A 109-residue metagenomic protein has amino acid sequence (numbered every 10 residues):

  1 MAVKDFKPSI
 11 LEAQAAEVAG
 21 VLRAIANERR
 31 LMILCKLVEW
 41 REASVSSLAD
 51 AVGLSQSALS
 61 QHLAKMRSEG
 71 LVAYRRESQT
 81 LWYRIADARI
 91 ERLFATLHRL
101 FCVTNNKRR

Functional and structural regions predicted by a protein language model:
M1-E17, V38-E39, D87-R109: Amphipathic alpha-helical dimerization/coiled-coil segments that flank or bridge DNA-binding/regulatory modules
E12-S55, G70, E77-R89: N-terminal helix-turn-helix DNA-binding core of bacterial DNA-binding proteins
A24, S68, R99-C102: Regular, well-ordered alpha-helical segments
V45-S46, R75, L93, R109: Short, hydrophobic secondary-structure boundary micro-motifs
A58: Residues in the helix-turn-helix
H62: Residues within the DNA-recognition helix of helix-turn-helix
K65: Alpha-helical DNA-recognition elements
